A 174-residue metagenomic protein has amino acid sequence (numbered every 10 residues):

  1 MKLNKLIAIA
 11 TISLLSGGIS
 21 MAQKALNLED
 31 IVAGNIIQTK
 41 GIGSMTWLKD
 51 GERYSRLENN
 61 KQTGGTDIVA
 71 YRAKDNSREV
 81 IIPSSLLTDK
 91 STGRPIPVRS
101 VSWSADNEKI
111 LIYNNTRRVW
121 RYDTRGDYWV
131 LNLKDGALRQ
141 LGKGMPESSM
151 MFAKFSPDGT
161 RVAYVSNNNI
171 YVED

Functional and structural regions predicted by a protein language model:
M1, I19-S20: Glycine-centered signal
M1-A8: Bacterial N-terminal signal peptides that target proteins for export
A8-G17: Bacterial N-terminal signal peptides
S20-D174: Beta-propeller folds
